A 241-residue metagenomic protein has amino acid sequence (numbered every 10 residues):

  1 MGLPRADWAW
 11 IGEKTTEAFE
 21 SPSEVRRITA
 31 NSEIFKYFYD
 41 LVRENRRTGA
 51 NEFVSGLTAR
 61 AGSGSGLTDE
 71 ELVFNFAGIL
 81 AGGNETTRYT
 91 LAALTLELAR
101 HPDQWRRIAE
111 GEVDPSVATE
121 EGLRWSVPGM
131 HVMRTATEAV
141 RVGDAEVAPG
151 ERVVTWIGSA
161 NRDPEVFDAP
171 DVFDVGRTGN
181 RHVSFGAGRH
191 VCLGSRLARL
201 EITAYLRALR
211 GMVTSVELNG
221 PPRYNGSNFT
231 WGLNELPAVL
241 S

Functional and structural regions predicted by a protein language model:
M1-S241: Cytochrome P450
